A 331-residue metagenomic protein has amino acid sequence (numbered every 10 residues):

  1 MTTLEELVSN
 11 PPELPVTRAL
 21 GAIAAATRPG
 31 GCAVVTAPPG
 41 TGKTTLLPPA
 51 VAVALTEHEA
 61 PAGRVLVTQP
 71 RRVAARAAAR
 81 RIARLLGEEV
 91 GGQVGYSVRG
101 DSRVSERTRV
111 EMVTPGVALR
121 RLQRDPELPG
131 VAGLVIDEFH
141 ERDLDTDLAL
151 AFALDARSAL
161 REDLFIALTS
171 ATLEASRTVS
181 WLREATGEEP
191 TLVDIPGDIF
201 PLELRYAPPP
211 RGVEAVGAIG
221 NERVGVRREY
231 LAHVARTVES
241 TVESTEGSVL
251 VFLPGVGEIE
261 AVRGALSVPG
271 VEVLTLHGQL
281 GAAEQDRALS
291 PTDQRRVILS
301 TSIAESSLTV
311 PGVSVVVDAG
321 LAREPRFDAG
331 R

Functional and structural regions predicted by a protein language model:
M1-R331: P-loop NTPase motor module signature
